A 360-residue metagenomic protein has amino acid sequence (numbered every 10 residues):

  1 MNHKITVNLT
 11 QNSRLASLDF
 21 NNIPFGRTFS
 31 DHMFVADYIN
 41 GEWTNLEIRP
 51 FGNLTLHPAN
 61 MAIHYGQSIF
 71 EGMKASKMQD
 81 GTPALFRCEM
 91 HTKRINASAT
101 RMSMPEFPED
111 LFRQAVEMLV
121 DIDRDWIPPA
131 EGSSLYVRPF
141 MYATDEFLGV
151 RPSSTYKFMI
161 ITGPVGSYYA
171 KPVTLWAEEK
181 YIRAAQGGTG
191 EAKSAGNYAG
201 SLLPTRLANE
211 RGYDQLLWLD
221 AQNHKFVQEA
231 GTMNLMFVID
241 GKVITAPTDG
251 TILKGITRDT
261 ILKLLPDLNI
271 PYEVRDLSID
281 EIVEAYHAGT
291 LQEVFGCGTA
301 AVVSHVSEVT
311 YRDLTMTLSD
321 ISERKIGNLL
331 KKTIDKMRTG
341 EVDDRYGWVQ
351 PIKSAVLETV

Functional and structural regions predicted by a protein language model:
M1-F20, T28, Q222, F226-V360: Conserved catalytic-core subdomain
N2-H57, I63: Intrinsically disordered, low-complexity, positively charged segments
H3, Q11, N22, C88-H91 (+3 more regions): Extended Lys/Arg-rich, glycine-bearing segments that form polyanion-binding/interaction patches within enzyme domains
D19-N22, E47, L56, A143-F147 (+3 more regions): Glycine-rich, charged/polar anion/phosphate-binding loops that engage phosphate groups from diverse ligands
R27-D37, M61, P172-L219, G327-V360: Active-site-adjacent loop/helix segments that line or gate small-molecule/cofactor pockets in enzymes
V35-T44, S76-G81, C88, T144 (+6 more regions): Short acidic-glycine loop/turn motifs at beta-strand connectors
H57-K74, A300-S304: Conserved phosphate/anionic-ligand binding catalytic regions in large, soluble enzymes, centered on
